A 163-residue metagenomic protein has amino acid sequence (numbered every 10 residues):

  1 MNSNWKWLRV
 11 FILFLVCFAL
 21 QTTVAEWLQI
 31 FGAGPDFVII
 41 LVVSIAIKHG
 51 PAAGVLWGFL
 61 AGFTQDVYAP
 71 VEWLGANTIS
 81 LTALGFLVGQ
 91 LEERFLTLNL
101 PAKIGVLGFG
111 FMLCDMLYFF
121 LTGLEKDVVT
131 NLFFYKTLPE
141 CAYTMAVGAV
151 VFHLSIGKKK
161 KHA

Functional and structural regions predicted by a protein language model:
M1-A163: Terminal, non-globular segments
